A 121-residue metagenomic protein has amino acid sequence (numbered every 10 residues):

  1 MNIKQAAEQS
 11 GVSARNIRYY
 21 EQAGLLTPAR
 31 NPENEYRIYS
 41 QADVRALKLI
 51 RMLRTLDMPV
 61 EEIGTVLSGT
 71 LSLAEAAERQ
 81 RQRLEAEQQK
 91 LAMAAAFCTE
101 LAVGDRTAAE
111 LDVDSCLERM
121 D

Functional and structural regions predicted by a protein language model:
M1-T65: Basic helix-turn-helix/winged-helix DNA-binding cores and closely related short helical interaction motifs
R51, I63-D121: Short, charged amphipathic alpha-helical surface segments
